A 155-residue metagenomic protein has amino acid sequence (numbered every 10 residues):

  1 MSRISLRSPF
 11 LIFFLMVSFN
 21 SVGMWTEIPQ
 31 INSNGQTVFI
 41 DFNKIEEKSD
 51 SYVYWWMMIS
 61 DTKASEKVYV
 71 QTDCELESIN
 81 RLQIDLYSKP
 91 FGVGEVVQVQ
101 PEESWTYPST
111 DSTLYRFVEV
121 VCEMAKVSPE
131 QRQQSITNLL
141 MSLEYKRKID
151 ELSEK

Functional and structural regions predicted by a protein language model:
M1-S2, W25: N-terminal hydrophobic targeting signals that begin at the initiator methionine
S2-F10: Bacterial N-terminal signal peptides that target proteins for export
P9-S18: Bacterial N-terminal signal peptides
S21-K155: N-terminal secretory-pathway/extracellular module detecting exported/lumenal segments and adjacent signal-anchor/first
